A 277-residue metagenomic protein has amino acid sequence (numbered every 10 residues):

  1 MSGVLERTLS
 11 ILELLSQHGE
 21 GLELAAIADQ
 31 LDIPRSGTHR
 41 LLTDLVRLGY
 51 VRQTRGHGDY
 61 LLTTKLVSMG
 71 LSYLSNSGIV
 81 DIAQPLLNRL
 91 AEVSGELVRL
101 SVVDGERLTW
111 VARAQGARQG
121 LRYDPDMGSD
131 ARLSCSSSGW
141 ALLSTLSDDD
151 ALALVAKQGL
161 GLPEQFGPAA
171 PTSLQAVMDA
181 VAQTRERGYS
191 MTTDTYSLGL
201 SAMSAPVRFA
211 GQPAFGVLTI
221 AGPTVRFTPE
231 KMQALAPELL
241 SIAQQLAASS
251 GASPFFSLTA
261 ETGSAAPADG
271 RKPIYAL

Functional and structural regions predicted by a protein language model:
M1-D81, N88, Q244, A248-A252 (+1 more regions): N-terminal helix-turn-helix
M1-L5, D59, T63, N76 (+7 more regions): Short, structured helix-loop boundary elements
E6, Q17-L22, R89, L97 (+8 more regions): Hydrophobic/basic alpha-helical segments enriched in Actinobacteria
G49, W110-A112, G216: A structural microfeature
V51-Q53, L100-S101, V207: A structural signal for short hydrophobic beta-strand segments in well-ordered beta-sheet cores
G56-L160: Amphipathic alpha-helical effector-binding/dimerization core of metabolite-sensing transcriptional regulators
E164, P168-Q245, A252, E261-T262 (+1 more regions): Extended hydrophobic
F255-L277: Signal-transducing coiled-coil/dimerization helices and immediately adjacent hinge/linker segments that couple sensory
